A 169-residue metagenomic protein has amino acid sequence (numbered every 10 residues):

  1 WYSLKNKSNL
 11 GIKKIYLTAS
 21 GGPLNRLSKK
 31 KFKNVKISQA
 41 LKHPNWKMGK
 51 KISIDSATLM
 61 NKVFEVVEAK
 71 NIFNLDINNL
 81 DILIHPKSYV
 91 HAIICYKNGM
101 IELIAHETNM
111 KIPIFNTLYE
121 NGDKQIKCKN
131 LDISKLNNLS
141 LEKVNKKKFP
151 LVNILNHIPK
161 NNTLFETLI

Functional and structural regions predicted by a protein language model:
W1-I169: Catalytic, metal-anchored helix/loop core of enzyme active sites in primary metabolism
